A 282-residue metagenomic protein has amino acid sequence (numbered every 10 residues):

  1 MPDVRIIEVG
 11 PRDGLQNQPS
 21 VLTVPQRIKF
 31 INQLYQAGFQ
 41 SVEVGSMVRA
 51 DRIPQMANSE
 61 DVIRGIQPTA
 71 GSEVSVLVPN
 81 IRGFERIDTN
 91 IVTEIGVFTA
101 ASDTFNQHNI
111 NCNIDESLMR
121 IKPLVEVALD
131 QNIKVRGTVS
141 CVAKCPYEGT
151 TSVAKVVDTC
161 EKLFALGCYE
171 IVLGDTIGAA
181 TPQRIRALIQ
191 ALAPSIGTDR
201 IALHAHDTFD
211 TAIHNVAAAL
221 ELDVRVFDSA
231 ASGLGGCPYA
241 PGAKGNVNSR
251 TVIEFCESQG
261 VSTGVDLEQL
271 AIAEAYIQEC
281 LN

Functional and structural regions predicted by a protein language model:
M1-N282: Catalytic cores and adjacent flexible loops of soluble metabolic enzymes that perform enolate/carbanion chemistry on
